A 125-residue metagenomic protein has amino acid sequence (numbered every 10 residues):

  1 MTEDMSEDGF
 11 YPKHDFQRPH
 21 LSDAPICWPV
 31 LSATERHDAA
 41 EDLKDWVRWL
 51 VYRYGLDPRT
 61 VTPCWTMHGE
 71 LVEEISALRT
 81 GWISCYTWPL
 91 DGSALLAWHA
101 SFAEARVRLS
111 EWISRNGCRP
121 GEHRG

Functional and structural regions predicted by a protein language model:
M1-D38: The feature captures two recurrent sequence modes
P12-A24, K44-Y54, V72-E74: Short, compositionally biased low-complexity segments
L21, A39-D42, P58, I75 (+2 more regions): Intrinsically disordered, low-complexity regions enriched in Ser/Pro/Gly/Gln/His and often acidic
V30, T34-E41, T62-V72, L96: Short, solvent-exposed segments of well-ordered alpha helices
E35-R36, Y54, T66, I83-T87 (+2 more regions): Soluble extracellular-acting proteins and domains
D42, W46-W49, E70-E73, A77 (+2 more regions): Charged, amphipathic alpha-helical oligomerization/scaffolding segments
V51-C85: Amphipathic alpha-helical interaction modules
W88-G125: Amphipathic alpha-helical binding modules
